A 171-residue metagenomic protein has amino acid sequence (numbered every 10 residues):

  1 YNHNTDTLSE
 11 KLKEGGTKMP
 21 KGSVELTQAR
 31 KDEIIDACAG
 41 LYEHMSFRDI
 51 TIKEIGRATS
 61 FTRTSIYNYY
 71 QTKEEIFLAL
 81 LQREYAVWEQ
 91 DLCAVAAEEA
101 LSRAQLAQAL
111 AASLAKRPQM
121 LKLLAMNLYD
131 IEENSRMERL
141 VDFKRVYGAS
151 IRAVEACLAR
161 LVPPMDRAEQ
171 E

Functional and structural regions predicted by a protein language model:
Y1-T27: N-terminal intrinsically disordered/low-complexity leader segments
A29, E33-G40, A58, E75-V95 (+2 more regions): Alpha-helical structural segments
E33, L41, M45-E75, A79: Helix-turn-helix
A79, C93-M120, P163: Hydrophobic alpha-helical connector segments
A104, R160-E171: All-alpha amphipathic helical-bundle segments outside canonical DNA-binding/catalytic cores that form hydrophobic
A107-A111, E155, R167-Q170: Short, well-structured alpha-helical segments
R117-E138: Amphipathic alpha-helical segments used for helix-helix packing
N134-V162: Amphipathic alpha-helical packing segments from all-alpha helical-bundle domains
